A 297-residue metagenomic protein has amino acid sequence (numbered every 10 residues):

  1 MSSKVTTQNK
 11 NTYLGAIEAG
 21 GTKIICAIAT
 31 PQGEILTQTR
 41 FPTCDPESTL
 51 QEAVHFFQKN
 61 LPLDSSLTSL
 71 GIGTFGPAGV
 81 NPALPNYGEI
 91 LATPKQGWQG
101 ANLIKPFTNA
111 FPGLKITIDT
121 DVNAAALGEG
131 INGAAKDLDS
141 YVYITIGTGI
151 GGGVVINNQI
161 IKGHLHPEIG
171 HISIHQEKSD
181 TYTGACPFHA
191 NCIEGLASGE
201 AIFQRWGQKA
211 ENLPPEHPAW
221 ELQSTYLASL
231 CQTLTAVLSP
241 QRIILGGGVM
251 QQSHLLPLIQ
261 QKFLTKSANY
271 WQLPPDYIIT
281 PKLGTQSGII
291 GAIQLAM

Functional and structural regions predicted by a protein language model:
M1-S69, A78-Y87, I104-L114, G128-S140 (+2 more regions): ATP-binding/phosphotransfer module of carbohydrate and carboxylate kinases, centering on a glycine-rich
E18, G71-F75, D119, Y143-G149 (+1 more regions): Short beta-strand segments
I24-I28, I150-V155: Short beta-strand scaffold segments in enzyme catalytic cores
L84-Q99: A charged helix-plus-loop insertion that forms the helical arch/lid used to bind and gate nucleic-acid substrates
T93-G97, T117-N123, Y143-I146, I279-Q286: Active-site nucleophile and cofactor-binding loops and adjacent substrate-binding regions of central metabolic enzymes
A125-I131, G152-V154, S173: Adenylate-forming
G163, P167-S179: Mobile, glycine-enriched helix-loop/loop "lid" segments at the mouths of ligand-binding/catalytic clefts that gate
